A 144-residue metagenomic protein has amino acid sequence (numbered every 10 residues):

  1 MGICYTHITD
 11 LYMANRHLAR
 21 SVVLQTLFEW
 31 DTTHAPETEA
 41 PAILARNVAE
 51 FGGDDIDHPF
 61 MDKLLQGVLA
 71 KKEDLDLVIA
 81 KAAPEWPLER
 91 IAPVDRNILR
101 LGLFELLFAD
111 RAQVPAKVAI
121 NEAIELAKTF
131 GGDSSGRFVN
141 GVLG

Functional and structural regions predicted by a protein language model:
M1-G136, N140-G144: N-terminal interaction/assembly modules
